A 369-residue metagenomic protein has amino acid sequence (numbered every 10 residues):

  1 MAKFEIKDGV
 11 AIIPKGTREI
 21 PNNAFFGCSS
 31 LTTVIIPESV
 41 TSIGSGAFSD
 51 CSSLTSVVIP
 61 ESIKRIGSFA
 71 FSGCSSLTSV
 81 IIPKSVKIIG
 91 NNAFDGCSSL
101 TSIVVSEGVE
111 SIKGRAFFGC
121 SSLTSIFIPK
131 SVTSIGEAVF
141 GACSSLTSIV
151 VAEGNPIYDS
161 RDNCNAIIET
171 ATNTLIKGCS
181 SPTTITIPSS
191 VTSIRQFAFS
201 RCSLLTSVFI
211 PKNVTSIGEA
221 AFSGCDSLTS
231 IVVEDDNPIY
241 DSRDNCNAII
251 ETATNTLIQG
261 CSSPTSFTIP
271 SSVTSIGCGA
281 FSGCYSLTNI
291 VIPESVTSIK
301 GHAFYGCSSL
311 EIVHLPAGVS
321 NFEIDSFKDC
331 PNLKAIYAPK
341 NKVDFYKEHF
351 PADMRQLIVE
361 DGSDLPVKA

Functional and structural regions predicted by a protein language model:
M1-E19, S29-S42, S52-R65, S75-I88 (+9 more regions): Structural signature of tandem-repeat unit edges
A24-F26, S282, F350-A352: Surface-exposed repetitive/solenoidal architectures
I324, K347-E348: Short glycine-/acidic-enriched loop or helix-start segments at secondary-structure transitions that form or flank
